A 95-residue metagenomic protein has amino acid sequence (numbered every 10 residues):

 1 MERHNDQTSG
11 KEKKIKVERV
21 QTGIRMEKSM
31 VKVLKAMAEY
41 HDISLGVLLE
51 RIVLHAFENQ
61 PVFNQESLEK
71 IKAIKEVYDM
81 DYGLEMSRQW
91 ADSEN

Functional and structural regions predicted by a protein language model:
M1-K28, K35-A38, E76-E85, D92-E94: Short Lys/Arg-rich basic patches
I15, I24, I43, I52 (+1 more regions): Weak global preference for isoleucine
R25-V31, G46-L49: Extended hydrophobic secondary-structure segments
V33-A36, R51: Residue-level signal for well-ordered alpha-helical scaffold segments within enzymatic catalytic domains
H41-L68: Short, basic amphipathic alpha-helical segments that act as recognition/interaction helices in nucleic-acid-binding
F63-E69, S87-E94: Noncatalytic linker/hinge segments flanking ATPase motor cores
Q65-M80: Short interaction-prone segments
